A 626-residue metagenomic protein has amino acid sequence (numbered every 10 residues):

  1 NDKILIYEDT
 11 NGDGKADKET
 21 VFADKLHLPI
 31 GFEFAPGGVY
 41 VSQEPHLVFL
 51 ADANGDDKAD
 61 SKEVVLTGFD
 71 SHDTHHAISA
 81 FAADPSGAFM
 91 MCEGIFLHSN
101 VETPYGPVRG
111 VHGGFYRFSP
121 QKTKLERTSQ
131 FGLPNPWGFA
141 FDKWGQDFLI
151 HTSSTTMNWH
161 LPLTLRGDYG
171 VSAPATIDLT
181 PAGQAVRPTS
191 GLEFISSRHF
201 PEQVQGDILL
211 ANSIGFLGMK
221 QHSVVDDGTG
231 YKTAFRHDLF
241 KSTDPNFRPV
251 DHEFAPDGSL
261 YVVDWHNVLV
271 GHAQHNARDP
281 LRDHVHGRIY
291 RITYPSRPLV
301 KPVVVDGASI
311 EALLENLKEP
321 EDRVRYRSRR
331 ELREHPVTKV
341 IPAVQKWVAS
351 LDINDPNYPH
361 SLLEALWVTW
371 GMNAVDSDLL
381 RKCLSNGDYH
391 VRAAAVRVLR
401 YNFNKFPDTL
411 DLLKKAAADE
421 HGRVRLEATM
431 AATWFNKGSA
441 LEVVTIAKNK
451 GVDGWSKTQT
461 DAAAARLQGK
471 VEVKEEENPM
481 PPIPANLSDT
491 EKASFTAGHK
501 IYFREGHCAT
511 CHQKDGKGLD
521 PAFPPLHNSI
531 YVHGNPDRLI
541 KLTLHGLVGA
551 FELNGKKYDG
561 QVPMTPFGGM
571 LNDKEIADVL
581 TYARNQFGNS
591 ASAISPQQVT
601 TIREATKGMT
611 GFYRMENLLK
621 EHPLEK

Functional and structural regions predicted by a protein language model:
N1-L313, E331-R333: Beta-propeller domains with acidic blade repeats across secreted/periplasmic ectodomains and cytosolic WD/CNH propellers
Q130, L519-P525: Short cysteine/histidine-rich zinc-coordinating motifs and their immediately flanking basic loops
T180, Q184, R236-V250, F254-I501 (+1 more regions): Extracellular/periplasmic ectodomains of large secreted or surface enzymes and adhesion receptors
Y294-P295, C511-L519, L544, V548 (+2 more regions): Detector for the c-type heme attachment site
A312, R327, K339, A394 (+6 more regions): Extracytoplasmic/secreted proteins, especially bacterial periplasmic and envelope-associated proteins
E472-A493, L553-N554, Y558-K626: Flexible coil segments in periplasmic/lumen-exposed cytochrome c-class electron-transfer proteins
E491-L519, V532-H545: Sequence/structural segment immediately N-terminal to covalent heme-attachment motifs in c-type and related
G506, P525-K541, H545, G549-L553 (+1 more regions): Electron-transfer interface patches adjacent to heme c in soluble/periplasmic c-type cytochromes and di-/multiheme
